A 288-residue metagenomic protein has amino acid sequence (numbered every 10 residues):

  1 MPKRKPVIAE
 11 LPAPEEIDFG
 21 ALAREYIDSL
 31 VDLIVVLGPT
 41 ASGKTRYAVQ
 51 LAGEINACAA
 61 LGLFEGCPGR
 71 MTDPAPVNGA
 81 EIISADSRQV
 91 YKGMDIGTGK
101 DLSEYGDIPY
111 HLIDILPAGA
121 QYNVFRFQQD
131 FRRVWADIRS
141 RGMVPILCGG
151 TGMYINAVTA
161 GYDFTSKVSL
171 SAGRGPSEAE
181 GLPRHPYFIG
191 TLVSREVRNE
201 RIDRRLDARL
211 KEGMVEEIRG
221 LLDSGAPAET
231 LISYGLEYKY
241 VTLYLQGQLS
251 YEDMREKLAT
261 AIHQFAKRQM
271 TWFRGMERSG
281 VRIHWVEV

Functional and structural regions predicted by a protein language model:
M1-P76, R184-V288: Catalytic core of IPPT-family isopentenyl/dimethylallyl transferases that prenylate adenosine-containing substrates
E10-I34, T45-I146, Y154-V168: N-terminal phosphate/diphosphate-binding loop that engages ATP/GTP or pyrophosphate donors across diverse enzyme folds
P39, T98-K100, G150-M153, Y162 (+2 more regions): Gly/Ser/Thr-rich helix-start
D86, G150, Q269: Conserved, function-defining core regions and hallmark residues within catalytic/recognition domains
L102-D107, E178-L182, M276-R278: Short, conserved catalytic or adaptor-binding loops enriched in Gly and charged residues
Q121-F131, G152-A157, A228-G235, A261 (+1 more regions): Noncatalytic linker/hinge segments flanking ATPase motor cores
N123, M143-L147, T230-S233, M254: Short, surface-exposed helix-loop/turn micro-motifs enriched in polar/charged residues
D137-D203, D207-K211: Phosphate/Mg2+-binding loops and adjacent switch elements in nucleotide/diphosphate-handling enzyme cores
